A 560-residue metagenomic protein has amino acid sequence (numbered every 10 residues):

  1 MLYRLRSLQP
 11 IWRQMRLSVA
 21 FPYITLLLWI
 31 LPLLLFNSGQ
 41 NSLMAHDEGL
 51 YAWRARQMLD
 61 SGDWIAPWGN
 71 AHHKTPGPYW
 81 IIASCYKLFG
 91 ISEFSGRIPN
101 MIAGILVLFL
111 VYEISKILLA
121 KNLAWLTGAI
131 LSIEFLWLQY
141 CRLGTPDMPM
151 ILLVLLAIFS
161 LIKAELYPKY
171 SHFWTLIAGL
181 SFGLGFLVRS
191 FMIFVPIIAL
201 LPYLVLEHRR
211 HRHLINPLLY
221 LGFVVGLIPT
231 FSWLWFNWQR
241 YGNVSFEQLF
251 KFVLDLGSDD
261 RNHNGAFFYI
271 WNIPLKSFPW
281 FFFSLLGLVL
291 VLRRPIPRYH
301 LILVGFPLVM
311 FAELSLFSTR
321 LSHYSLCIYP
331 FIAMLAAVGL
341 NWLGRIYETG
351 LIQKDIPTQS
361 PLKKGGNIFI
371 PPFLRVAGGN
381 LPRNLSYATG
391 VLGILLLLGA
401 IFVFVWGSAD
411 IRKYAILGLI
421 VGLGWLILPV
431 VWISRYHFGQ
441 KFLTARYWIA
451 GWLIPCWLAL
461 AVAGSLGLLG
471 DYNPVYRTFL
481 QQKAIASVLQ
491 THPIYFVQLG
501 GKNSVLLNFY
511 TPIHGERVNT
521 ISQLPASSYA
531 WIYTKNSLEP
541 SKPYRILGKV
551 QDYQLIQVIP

Functional and structural regions predicted by a protein language model:
M1-L33, G222-V224: Start-transfer (signal-anchor) and selected internal transmembrane alpha helices of multi-pass inner/ER membrane
L2-S7, L176, V291-S315, T319-Q359 (+2 more regions): Membrane-embedded architecture of ER/inner-membrane glycosylation machinery
V19-L26, V111-I133: Transmembrane-helix signature of polytopic, membrane-embedded enzymes that assemble or transfer cell-envelope glycans
Y51-R56, L184, V188, I193-G339 (+1 more regions): Transmembrane-lumen/periplasm boundary regions of multi-pass, lipid-linked membrane glycan transferases
I98-L118, L156: Transmembrane-helix motifs of polytopic, lipid-linked glycan transferases
R142-M150: Short acidic/glycine- and proline-prone juxtamembrane loop motifs at membrane-interface regions of multi-pass membrane
P149-L166, I332-L335: Specific aromatic-rich, kink-prone transmembrane helix
A157-W174, L340-L343: Membrane-interface transmembrane helices that cradle and orient dolichyl/undecaprenyl
